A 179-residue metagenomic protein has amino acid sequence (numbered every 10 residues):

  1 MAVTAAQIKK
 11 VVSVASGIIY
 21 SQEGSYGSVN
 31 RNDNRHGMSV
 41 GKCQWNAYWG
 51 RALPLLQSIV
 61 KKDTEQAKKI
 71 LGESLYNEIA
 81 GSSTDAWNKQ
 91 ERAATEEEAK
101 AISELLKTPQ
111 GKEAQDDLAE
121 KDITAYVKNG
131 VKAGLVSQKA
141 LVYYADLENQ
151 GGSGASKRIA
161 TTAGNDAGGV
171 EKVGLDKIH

Functional and structural regions predicted by a protein language model:
M1-G134, K139-H179: Cell-wall polysaccharide-cleaving catalytic domain and substrate-binding groove, primarily in peptidoglycan/chitin
